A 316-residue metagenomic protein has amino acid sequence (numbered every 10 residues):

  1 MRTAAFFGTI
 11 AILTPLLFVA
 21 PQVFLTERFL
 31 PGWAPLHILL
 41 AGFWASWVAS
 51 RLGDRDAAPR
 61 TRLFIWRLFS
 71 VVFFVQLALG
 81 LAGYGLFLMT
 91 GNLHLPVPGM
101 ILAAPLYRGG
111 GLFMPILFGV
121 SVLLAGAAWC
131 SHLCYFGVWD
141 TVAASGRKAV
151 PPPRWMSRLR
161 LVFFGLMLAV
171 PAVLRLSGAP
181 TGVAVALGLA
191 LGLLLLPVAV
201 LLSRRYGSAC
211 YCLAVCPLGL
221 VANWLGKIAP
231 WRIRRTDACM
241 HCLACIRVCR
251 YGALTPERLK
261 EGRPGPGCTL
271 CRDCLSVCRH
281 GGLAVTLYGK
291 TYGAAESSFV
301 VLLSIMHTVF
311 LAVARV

Functional and structural regions predicted by a protein language model:
M1-G252, P256-R258, S276, H280-V316: Non-ligating segments of multi-cofactor redox enzymes
R258-C271: Short linker/helix segments within small regulatory modules
